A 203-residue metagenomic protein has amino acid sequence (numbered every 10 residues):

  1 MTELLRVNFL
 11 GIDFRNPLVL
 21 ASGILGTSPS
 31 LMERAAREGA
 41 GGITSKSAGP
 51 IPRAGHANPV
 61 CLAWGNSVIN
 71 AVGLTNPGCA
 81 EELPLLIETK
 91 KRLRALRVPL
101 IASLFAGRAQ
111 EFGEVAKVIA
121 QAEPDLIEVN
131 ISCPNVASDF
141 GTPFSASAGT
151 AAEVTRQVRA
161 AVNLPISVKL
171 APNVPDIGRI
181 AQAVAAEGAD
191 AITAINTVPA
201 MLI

Functional and structural regions predicted by a protein language model:
M1-L100, F105-G107: N-terminal capping/small domains of soluble enzymes
E33-E38, G42, G107-I203: Alpha/beta enzyme core
